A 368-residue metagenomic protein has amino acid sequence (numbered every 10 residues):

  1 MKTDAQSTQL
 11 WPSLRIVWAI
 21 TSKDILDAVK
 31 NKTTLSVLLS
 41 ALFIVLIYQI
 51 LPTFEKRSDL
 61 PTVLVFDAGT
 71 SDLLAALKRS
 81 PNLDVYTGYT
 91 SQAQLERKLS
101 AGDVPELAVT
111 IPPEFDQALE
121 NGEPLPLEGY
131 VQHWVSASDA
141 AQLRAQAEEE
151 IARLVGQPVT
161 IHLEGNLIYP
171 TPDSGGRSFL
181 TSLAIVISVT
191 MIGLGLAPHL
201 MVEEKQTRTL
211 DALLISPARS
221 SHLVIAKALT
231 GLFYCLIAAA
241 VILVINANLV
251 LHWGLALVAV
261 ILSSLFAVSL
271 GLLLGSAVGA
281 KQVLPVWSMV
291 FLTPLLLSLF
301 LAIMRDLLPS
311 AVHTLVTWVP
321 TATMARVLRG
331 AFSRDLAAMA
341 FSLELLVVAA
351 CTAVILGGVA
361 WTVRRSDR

Functional and structural regions predicted by a protein language model:
K2-A19, A311-T321: Short, membrane-interfacial amphipathic segments enriched in basic
D4-Q9, S13-I16, L26-D72, Q117-N121 (+6 more regions): Transmembrane helix-boundary elements of multi-pass transport/secretion proteins, especially ABC-type permease modules
A28-S36, I261-L295, L301-A302: A structural motif at transmembrane helix-loop-helix junctions in multipass membrane proteins
L46-D59, G279-W318: Transmembrane helix segments
P81-G156: Extracytoplasmic loops/domains of multi-pass membrane proteins
S220-S221, W253, K281: Alpha-helix N-cap/start motif
A239-L262: Secretory targeting signals
D306-L345: Short hydrophobic, aromatic-rich alpha-helical segments embedded in or entering the lipid bilayer of multi-pass
